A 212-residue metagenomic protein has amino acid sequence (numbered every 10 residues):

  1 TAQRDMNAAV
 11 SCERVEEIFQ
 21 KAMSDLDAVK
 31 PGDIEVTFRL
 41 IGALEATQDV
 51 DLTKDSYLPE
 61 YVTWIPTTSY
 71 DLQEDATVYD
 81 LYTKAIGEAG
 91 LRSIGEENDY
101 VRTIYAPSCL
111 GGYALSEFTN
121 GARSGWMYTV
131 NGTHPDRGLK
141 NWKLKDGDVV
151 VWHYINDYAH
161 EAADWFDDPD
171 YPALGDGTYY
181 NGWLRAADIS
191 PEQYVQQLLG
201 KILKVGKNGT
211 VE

Functional and structural regions predicted by a protein language model:
T1-D33: Beta-rich interaction/scaffold domains
K21-V211: Ubiquitin-like/PB1-type beta-grasp interaction modules and other compact soluble beta-rich domains
